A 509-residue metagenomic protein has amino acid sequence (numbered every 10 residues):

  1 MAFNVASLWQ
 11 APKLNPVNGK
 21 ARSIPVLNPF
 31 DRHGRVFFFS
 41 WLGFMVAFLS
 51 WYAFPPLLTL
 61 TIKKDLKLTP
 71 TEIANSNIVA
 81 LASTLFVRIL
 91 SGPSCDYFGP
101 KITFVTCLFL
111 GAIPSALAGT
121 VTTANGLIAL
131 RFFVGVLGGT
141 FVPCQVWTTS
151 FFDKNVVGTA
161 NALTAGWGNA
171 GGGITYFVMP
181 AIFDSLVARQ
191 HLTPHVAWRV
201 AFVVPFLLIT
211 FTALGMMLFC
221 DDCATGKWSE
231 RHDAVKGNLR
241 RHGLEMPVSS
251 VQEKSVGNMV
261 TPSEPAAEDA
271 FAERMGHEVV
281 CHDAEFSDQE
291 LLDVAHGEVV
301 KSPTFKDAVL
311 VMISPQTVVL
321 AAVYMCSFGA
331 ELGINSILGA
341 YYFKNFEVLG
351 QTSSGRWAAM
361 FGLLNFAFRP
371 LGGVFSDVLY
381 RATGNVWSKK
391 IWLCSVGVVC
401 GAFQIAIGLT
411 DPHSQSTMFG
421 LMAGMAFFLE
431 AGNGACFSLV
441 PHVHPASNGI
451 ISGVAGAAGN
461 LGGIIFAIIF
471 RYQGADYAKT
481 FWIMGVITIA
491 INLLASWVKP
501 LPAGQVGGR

Functional and structural regions predicted by a protein language model:
M1-L49, F54, K64, V309-L310: Cytosolic juxtamembrane N-terminal segment immediately preceding the first transmembrane helix of multi-pass
R35-P70, T175-F183, L332-G339: Extracytoplasmic
Y52, A80-I89, G139, G173 (+3 more regions): Residue-level signature of mid-helix packing/kink "hotspots" within the transmembrane helices of 12-pass Major
F54-T59, V309-G372, N433, F437: Extracytoplasmic gate region of multi-pass secondary transporters
K67, G99, T120-N125, L137 (+3 more regions): Helix-breaking motifs and short loop linkers at transmembrane-helix boundaries and internal kinks in secondary membrane
F86-N125: Conserved MFS/SLC helix-loop-helix module at the cytosolic interface between two early adjacent transmembrane helices
I102-A116, W387-A406: Structural signature of the two symmetry-related core transmembrane helices
G158-V187, L208-I209, N365, A455-F466: Glycine-rich segments within core transmembrane alpha-helices of 12-TM secondary carriers
